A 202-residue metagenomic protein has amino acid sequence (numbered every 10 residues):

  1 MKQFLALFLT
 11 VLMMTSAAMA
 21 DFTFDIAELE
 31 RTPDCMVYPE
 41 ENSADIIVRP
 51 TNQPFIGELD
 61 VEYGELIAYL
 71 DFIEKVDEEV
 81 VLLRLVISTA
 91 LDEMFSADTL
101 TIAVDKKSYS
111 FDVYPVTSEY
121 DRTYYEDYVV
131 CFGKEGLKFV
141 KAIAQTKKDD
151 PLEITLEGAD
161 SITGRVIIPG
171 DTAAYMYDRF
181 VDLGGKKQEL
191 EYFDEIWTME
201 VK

Functional and structural regions predicted by a protein language model:
K2-T10: Sec-dependent signal peptide recognition, specifically the positively charged N-region followed immediately by
D21-K202: A generic "folded-domain core" signal
